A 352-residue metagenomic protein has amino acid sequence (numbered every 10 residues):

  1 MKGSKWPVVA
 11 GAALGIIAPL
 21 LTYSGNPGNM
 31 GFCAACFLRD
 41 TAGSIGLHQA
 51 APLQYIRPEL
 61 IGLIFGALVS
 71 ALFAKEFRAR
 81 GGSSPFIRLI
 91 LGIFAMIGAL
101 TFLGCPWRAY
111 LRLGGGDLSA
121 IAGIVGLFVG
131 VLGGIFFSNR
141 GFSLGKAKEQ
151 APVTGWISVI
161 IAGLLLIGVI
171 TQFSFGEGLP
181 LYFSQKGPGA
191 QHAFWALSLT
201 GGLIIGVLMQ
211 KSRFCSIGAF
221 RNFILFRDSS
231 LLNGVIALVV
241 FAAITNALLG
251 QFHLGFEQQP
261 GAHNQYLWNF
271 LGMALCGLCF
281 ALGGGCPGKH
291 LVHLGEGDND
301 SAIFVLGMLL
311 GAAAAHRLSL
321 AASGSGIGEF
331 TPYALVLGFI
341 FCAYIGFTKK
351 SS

Functional and structural regions predicted by a protein language model:
M1-S352: Membrane-interfacial helix-loop segments of redox and metal-homeostasis proteins, especially TM-loop-TM junctions
